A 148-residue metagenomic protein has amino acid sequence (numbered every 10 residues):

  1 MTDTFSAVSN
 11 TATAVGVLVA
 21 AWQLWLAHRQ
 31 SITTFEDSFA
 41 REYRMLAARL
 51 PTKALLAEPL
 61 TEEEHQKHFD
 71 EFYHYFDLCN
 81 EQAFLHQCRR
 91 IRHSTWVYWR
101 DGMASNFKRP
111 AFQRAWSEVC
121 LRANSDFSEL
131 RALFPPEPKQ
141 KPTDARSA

Functional and structural regions predicted by a protein language model:
T2-Q66: Membrane-proximal alpha-helical anchors
E64-A148: An amphipathic alpha-helical interaction surface
